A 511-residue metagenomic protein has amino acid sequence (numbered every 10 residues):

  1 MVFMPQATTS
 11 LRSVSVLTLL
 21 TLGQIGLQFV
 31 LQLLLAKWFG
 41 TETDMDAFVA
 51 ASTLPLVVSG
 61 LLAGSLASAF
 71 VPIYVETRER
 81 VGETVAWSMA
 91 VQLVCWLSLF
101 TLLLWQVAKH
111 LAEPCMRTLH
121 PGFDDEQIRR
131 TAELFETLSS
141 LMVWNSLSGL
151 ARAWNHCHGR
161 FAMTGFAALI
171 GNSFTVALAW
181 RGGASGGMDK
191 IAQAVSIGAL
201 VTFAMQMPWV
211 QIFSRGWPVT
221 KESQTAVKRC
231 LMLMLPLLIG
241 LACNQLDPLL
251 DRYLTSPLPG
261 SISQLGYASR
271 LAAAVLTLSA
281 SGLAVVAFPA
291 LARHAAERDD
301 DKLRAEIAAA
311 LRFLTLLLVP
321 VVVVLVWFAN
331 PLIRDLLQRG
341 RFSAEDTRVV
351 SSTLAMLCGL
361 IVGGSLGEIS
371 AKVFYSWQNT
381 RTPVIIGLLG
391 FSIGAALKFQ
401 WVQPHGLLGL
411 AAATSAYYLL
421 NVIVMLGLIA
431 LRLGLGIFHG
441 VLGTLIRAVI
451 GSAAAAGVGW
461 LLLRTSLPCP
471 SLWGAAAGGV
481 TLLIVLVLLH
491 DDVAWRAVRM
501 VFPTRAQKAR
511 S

Functional and structural regions predicted by a protein language model:
V2-S511: Membrane-embedded alpha-helical bundles of multi-pass transporters/translocases, especially carrier/permease families
